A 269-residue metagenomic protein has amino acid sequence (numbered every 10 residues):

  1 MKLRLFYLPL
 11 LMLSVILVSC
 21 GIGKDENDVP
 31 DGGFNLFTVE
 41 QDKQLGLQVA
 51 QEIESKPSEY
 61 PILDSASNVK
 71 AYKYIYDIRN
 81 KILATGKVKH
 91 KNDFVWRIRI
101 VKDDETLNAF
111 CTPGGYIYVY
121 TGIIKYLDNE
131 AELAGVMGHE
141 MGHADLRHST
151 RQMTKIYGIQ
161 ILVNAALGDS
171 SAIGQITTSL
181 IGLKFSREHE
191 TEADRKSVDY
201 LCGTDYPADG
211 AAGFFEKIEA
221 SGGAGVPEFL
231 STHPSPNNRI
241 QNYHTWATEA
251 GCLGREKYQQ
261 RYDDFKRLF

Functional and structural regions predicted by a protein language model:
M1-P9: Bacterial N-terminal signal peptides that target proteins for export
F6, C20-S58, A84-N108, R187-F269: C-terminal capping/extension segments of zinc metalloprotease domains
L8-I16: Bacterial N-terminal signal peptides
K24-L36, G135-E140, A144, S170-L183: Catalytic-site beta-strand/loop segments enriched in glycine and acidic/polar residues
A71-H90: Zn2+-dependent metallopeptidase catalytic core
T121-I124, D128-E132, M141-G158: Catalytic Zn2+-binding segment of zinc metalloproteases
S149-T178: Post-HEXXH active-site segment of zinc metalloproteases
